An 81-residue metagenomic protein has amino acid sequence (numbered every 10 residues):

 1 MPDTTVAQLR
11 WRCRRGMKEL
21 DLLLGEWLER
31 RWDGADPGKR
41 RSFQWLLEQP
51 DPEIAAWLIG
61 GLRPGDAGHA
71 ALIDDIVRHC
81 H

Functional and structural regions predicted by a protein language model:
P2-H81: Positively charged, polar, low-complexity stretches
